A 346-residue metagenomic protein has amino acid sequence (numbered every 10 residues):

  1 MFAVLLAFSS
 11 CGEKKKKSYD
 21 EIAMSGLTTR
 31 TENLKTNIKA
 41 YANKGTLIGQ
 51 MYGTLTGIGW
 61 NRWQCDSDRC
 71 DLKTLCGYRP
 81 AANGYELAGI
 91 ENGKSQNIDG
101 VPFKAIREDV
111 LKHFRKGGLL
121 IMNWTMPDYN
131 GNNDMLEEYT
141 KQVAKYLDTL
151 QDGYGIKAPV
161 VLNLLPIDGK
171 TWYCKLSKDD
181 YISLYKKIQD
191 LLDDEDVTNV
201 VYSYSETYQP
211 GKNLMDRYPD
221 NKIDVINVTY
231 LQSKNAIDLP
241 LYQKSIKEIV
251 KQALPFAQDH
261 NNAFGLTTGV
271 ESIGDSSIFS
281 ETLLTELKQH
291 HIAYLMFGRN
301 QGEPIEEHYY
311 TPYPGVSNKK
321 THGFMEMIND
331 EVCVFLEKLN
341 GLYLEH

Functional and structural regions predicted by a protein language model:
A7-S10: C-terminal motif of bacterial Sec signal peptides marking the signal peptidase cleavage site
K14-A82, N97, L283, E331-V332 (+1 more regions): N-terminal module-boundary/linker segments of secreted carbohydrate-active enzymes
E32-N33, W63-L72, K104-E108, V143-Y146 (+3 more regions): Alpha-helical scaffolding within the catalytic cores of extracellular/periplasmic polymer-degrading hydrolases
A42-G53, N262-H346: Substrate-binding cleft of secreted/luminal carbohydrate-active enzymes
G49-M51, V161-L165, Y185-K212, N261-G274 (+1 more regions): Aromatic-lined carbohydrate-recognition surfaces of secreted/lumenal glycan-active proteins
L55-C65, I90-A105, Y139, S205-K212 (+3 more regions): Acidic-and-aromatic substrate-binding clefts and catalytic sites of carbohydrate-active enzymes
A81-Y85, N213-Q243, G298: Aromatic- and acid-rich polysaccharide-binding/catalytic face of secreted or lumenal carbohydrate-active enzymes
A88-T198: Substrate-binding cleft of extracellular glycoside hydrolase catalytic domains
